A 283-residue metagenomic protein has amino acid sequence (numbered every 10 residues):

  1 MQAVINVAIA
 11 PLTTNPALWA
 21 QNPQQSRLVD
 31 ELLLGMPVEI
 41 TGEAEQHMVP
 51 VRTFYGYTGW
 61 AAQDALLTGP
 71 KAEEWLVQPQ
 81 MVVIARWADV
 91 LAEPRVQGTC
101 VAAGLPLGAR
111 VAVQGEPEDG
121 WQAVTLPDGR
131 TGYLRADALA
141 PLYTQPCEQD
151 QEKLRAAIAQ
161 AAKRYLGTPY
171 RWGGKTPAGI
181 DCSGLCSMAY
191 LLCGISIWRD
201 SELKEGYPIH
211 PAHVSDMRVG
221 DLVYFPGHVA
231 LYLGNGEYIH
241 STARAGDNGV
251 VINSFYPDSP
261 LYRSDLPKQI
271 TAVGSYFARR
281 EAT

Functional and structural regions predicted by a protein language model:
M1-L12, P23, D30, L34-E39 (+6 more regions): Boundary regions of SH3-family modules and the immediately adjacent low-complexity/disordered segments in eukaryotic
I9, T68, G98, S201-A212 (+1 more regions): Aromatic- and glycine-rich peptidoglycan recognition patches
L18-R27, D89-V101, E205-V214: Short alpha-helix capping/helix-loop boundary micro-motifs
M36, A109, G220-D221: Structural motif
M36, G42, G115, P226-G227 (+1 more regions): Conserved "cap/hinge" positions at secondary-structure junctions
E45-P50, D119-A123, E237: Short aromatic-glycine-enriched beta-strand elements
Y170-M217: Catalytic cysteine-centered active-site loop
L222, G227-E237: Catalytic nucleophile-His microenvironment captured as a short glycine-rich beta-strand/loop that brackets
